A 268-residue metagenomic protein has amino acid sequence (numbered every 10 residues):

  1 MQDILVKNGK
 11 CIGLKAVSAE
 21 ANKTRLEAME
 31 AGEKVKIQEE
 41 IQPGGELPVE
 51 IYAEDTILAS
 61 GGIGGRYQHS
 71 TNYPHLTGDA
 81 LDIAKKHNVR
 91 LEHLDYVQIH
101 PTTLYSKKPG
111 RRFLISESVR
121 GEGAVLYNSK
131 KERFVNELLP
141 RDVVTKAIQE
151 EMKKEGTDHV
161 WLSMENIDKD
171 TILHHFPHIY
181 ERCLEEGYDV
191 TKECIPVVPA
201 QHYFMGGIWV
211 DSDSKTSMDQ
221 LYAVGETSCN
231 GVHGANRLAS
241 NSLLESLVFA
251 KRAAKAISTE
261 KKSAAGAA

Functional and structural regions predicted by a protein language model:
M1-K34, V49-E50: Feature captures the FAD/FMN-dependent oxidoreductase FAD-binding
Q2-K10, A16-V17, H175-S228: A glycine-rich dinucleotide-binding beta-alpha-beta segment and adjacent secondary-structure elements that constitute
V6-N8, Y127-L138, D142-A147, E151-K153 (+3 more regions): Glycine- and aromatic-enriched mobile tails/lids
E20, A53-D55, A59-G64, Y188 (+1 more regions): Glycine-/small-residue-rich beta->alpha transition segments that form the dinucleotide
N22-E30, I37-D55, T216-Q220: Core beta-strand elements of the Rossmann-like FAD/NAD(P) dinucleotide-binding domain in flavoenzyme oxidoreductases
G44, E54-P109, F113, N241-F249: Glycine-rich loop(s) and the adjacent beta-strand/alpha-helix scaffold that form part
Q68-N72, H174, A235-R237: Short, solvent-exposed loop/turn segments at secondary-structure boundaries
I83, V89-I195, A256, K262: An anion/pyrophosphate-binding glycine-rich loop and adjacent beta-alpha core in soluble alpha-beta enzymes
